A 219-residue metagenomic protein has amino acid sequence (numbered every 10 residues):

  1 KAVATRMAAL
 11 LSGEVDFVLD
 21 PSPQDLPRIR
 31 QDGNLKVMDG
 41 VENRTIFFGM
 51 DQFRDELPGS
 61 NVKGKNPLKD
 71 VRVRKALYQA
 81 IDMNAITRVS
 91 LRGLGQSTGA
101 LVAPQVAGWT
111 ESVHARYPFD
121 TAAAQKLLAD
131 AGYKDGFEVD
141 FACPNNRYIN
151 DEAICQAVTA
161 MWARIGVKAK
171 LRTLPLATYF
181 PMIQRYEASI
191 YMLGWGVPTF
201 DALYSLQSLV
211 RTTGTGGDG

Functional and structural regions predicted by a protein language model:
K1-S90, Q96, V106-G219: Extracytoplasmic/periplasmic ligand-capture domains
A100-V102: Flexible hinge/switch segments at interdomain interfaces of large molecular machines
